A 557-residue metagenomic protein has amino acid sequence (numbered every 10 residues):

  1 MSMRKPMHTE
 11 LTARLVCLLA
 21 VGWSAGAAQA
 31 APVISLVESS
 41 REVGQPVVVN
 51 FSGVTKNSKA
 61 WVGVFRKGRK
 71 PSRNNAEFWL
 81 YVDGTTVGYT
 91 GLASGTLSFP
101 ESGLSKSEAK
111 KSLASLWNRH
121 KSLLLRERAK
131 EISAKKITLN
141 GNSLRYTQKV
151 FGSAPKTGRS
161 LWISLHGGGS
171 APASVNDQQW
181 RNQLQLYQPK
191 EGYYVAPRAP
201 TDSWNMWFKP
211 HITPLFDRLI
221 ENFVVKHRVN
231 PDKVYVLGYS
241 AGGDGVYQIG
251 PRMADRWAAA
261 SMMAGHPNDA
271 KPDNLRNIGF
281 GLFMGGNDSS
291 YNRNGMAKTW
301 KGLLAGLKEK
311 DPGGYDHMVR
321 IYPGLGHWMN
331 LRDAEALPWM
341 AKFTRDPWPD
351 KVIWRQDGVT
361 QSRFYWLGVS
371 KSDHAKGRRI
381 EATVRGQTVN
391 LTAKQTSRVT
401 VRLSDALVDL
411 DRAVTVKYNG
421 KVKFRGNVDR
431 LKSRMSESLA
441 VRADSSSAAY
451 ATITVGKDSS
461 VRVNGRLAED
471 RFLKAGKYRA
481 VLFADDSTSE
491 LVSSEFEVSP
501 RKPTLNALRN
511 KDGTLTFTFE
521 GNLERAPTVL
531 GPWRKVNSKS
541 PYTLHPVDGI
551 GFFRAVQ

Functional and structural regions predicted by a protein language model:
A31-S102, S107, N464-L467, L473 (+2 more regions): Extended, solvent-exposed regions of the mature portions of secreted/cell-surface glycoproteins
T96-S160, V422, R430, R434 (+2 more regions): A domain-start/cap signature at the N-terminus of enzymes
G152-T157, N205-A241, R252-R256: Gly/Ser-rich "nucleophile elbow"/oxyanion-hole loop immediately N-terminal to the catalytic nucleophile in hydrolases
G158-V225: Active-site machinery of serine-nucleophile hydrolases
D232-R276: Primarily recognizes the serine-hydrolase "nucleophile elbow" in alpha/beta-hydrolase and SGNH/GDSL folds
G281-G285: Short beta-strand/loop motif that positions the catalytic acidic residue of the alpha/beta-hydrolase fold
S289, G295-G302, G306-S397: C-terminal catalytic histidine-bearing segment of alpha/beta-hydrolase fold enzymes
S499-Q557: Short, composition-biased motifs enriched in small/polar/acidic residues
